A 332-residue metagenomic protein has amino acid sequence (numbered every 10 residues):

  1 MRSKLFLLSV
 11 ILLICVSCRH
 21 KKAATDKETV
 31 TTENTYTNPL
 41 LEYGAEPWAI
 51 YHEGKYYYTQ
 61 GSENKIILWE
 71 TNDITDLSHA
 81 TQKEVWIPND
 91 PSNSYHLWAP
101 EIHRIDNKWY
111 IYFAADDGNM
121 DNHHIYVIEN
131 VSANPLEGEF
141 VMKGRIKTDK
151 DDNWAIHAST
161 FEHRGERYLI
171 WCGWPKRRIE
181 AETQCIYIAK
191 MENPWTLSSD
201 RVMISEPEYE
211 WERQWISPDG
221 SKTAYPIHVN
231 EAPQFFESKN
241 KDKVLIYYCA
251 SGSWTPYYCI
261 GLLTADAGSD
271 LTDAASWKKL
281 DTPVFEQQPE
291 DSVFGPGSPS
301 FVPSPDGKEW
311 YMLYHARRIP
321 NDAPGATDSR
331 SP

Functional and structural regions predicted by a protein language model:
M1-E28: Bacterial Sec-dependent N-terminal signal peptides
C18-P332: Carbohydrate-active catalytic/glycan-binding domains of CAZyme proteins, especially the secreted or lumenal ectodomains
